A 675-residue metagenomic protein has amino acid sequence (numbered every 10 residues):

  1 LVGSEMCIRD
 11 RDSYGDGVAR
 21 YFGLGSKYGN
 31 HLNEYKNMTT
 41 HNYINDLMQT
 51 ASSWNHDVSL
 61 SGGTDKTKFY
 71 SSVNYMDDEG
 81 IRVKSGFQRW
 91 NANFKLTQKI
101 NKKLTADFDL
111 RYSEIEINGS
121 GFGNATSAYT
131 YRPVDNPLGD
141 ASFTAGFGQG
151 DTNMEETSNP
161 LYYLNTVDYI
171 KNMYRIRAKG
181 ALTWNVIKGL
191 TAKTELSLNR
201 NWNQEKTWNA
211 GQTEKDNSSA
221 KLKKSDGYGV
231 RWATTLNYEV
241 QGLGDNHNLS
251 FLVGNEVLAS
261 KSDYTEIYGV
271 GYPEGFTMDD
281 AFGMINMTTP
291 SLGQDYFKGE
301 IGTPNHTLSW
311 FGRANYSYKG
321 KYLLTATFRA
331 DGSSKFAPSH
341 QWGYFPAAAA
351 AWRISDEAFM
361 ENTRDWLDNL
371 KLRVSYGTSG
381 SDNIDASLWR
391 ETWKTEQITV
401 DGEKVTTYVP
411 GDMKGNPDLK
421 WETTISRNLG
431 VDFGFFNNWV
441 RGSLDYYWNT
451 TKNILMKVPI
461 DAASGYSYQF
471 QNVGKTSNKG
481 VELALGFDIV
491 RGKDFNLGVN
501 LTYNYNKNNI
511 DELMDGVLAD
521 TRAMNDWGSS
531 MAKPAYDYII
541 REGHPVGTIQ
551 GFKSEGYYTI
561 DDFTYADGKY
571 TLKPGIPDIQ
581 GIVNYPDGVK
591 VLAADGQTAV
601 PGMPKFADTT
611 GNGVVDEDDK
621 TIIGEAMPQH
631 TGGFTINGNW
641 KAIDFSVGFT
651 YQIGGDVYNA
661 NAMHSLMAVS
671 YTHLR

Functional and structural regions predicted by a protein language model:
S4-T39, G80-F87, N91-R175, E195-L308 (+6 more regions): Surface-exposed loop/interface segments of Gram-negative outer-membrane beta-barrel transport/assembly proteins
L47-M48, N55-I81, N91-K99, D107-D109 (+4 more regions): Predominantly transmembrane beta-strands of Gram-negative outer membrane beta-barrel pores used for transport
V58-G62, A92-Q98, A178-W184, T234-Y238 (+9 more regions): Residues on the lipid-exposed face of transmembrane beta-strands in outer-membrane beta-barrel proteins
S59, L497-G498, E625-I653, R675: Conserved C-terminal beta-signal and adjacent last beta-strands/turns of outer-membrane beta-barrel proteins
T64-K68, K99-K103, N185-G189, G244-N248 (+5 more regions): Strand-connecting loop/turn motifs
V73-E79, L324-S333: Transmembrane beta-strand segments that form the barrel wall of outer-membrane beta-barrel proteins
I81-V83, S334-S339: Solvent-exposed loop/turn segments connecting transmembrane beta-strands in outer-membrane beta-barrel proteins
